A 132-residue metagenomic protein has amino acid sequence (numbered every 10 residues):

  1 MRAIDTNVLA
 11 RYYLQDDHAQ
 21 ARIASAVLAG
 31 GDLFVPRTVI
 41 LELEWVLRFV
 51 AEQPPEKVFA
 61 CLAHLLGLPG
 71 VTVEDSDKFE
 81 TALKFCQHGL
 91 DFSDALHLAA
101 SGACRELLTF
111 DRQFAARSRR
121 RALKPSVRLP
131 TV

Functional and structural regions predicted by a protein language model:
M1, A99, A103-V132: Acidic, PIN/NYN-like endoribonuclease modules and their adjacent C-terminal/linker elements
M1-V35, V50-F59, L68, R121-V132: Short, well-structured N-terminal submotif of metal-dependent ribonuclease cores
I4, L41, F110: Active-site flanking residues adjacent to catalytic metal/cofactor-binding acidic residues
N7-V8, T38, R112-Q113: Alpha-helix/helix-capping structural signal
A19, L68-Q113: Active-site neighborhoods of divalent-metal-dependent phosphate/nucleic-acid chemistry enzymes
D32, L43, F49, Q53 (+1 more regions): Mobile, glycine- and charge-enriched loop segments and immediately flanking short secondary-structure elements within
R37-W45: Short, conserved active-site loops that position catalytic residues or coordinate cofactors/metal ions across diverse
